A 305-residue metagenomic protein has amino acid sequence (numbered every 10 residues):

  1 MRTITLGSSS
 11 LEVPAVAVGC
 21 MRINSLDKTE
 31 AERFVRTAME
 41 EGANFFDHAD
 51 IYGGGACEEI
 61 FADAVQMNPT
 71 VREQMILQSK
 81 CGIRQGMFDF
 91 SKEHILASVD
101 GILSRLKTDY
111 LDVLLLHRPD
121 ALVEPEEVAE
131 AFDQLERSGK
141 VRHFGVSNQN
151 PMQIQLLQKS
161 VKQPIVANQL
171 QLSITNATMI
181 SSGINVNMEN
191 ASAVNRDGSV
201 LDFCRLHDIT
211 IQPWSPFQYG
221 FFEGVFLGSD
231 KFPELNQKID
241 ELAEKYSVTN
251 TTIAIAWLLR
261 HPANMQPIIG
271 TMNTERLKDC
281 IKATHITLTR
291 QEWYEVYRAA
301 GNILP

Functional and structural regions predicted by a protein language model:
M1-M75, R137, Q218-G220: N-terminal binding-site loop/beta-alpha segment at the start of enzyme catalytic domains that lines or forms
V18, H48, S79, V113-L116 (+4 more regions): Conserved beta-strand positions
I23-T29, A49-E59, R84-D89, D120-E124 (+2 more regions): Acidic-and-aromatic substrate-binding clefts and catalytic sites of carbohydrate-active enzymes
L26-A38, F90-L106, M152-Q155: Short, acidic/polar
A43, T108-L111, V141, I165: A structural motif
V71-E93, H117-R118: Structural motif corresponding to the early beta-alpha repeats
L103-E124: Active-site groove signature of glycoside hydrolases
P125-P305: Beta/alpha (TIM)-barrel catalytic core signal, keyed to glycine-rich beta->alpha loops juxtaposed to Asp/Glu that bind
